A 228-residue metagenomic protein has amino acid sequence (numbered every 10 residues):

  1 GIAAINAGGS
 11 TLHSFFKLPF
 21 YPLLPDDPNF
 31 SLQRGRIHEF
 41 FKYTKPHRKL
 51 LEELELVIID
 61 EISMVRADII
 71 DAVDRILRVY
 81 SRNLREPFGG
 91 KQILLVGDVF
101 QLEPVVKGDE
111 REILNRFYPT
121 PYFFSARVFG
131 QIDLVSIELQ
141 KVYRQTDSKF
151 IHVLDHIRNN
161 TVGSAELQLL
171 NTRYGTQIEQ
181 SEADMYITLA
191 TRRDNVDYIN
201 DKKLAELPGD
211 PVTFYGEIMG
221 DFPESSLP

Functional and structural regions predicted by a protein language model:
G1-P228: Conserved ATP-binding/catalytic motifs of P-loop helicase motor domains
